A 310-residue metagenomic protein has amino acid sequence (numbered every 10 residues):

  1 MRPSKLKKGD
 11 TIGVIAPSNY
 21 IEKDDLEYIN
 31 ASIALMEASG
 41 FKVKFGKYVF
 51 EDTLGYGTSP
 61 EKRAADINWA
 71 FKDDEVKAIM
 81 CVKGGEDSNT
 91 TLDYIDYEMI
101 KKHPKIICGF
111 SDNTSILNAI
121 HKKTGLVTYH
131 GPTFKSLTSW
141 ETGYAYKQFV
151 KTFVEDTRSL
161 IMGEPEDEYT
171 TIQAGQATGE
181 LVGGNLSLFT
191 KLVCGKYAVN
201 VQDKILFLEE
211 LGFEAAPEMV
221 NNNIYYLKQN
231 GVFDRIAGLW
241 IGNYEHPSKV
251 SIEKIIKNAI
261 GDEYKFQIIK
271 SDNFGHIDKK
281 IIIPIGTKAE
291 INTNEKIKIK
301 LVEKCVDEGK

Functional and structural regions predicted by a protein language model:
M1-E75: ATP/NTP phosphate-donor binding region
V14, I79, D112, F189 (+2 more regions): Buried hydrophobic positions in well-ordered alpha/beta secondary-structure cores of metabolic enzymes
D25-S32, Q176, E180-F213: Conserved beta-alpha junction segments in alpha/beta enzyme cores
M80-N89: N-terminal glycine-rich "phosphate-gripper" loop used for MgATP/nucleotide binding and carboxylate activation
I95-I120, V127-T133, K265-I268: Short, acidic/small-residue loops that bind anionic groups at enzyme active sites
G125-T190, C194: Conserved anion/nucleotide-ligand pocket segment
Y197-I252: Internal helical hairpin/lid segments
N243-K310: ATP/nucleoside-binding phosphotransfer catalytic cores, i.e., glycine-rich phosphate-binding loops
